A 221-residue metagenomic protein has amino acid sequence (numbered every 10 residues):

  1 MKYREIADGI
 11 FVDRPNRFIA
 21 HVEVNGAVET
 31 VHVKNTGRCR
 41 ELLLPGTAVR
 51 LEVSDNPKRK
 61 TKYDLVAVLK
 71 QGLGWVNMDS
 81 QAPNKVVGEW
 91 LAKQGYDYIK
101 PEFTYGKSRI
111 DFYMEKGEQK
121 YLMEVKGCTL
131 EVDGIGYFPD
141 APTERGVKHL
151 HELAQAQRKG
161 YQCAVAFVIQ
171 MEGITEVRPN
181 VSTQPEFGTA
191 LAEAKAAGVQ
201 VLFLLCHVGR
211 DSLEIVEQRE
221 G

Functional and structural regions predicted by a protein language model:
G9, I110-D140, L153: Conserved catalytic cores of phosphodiester-cleaving nucleases, focusing on short active-site segments
N16-H21: Short aromatic-glycine-enriched beta-strand elements
A27-E41: Beta-strand/loop nucleic-acid-binding surfaces
G37-R50, A154: Short nucleic-acid-contacting surface segments enriched for D/E, G, S/T with interspersed K/R
R40, G72-P101: Acidic-basic catalytic patches of nuclease active cores, encompassing PD-(D/E)XK and other metal-cofactor nuclease
L44-N56, L205-C206: Flexible glycine-rich surface loops and low-complexity tracts that mediate binding to linear polymers
G134-E144, A154-T183, L205: Nucleic-acid nuclease catalytic cores
Q170-G221: Domain-level recognition of nuclease-like catalytic cores that cleave nucleotide substrates
